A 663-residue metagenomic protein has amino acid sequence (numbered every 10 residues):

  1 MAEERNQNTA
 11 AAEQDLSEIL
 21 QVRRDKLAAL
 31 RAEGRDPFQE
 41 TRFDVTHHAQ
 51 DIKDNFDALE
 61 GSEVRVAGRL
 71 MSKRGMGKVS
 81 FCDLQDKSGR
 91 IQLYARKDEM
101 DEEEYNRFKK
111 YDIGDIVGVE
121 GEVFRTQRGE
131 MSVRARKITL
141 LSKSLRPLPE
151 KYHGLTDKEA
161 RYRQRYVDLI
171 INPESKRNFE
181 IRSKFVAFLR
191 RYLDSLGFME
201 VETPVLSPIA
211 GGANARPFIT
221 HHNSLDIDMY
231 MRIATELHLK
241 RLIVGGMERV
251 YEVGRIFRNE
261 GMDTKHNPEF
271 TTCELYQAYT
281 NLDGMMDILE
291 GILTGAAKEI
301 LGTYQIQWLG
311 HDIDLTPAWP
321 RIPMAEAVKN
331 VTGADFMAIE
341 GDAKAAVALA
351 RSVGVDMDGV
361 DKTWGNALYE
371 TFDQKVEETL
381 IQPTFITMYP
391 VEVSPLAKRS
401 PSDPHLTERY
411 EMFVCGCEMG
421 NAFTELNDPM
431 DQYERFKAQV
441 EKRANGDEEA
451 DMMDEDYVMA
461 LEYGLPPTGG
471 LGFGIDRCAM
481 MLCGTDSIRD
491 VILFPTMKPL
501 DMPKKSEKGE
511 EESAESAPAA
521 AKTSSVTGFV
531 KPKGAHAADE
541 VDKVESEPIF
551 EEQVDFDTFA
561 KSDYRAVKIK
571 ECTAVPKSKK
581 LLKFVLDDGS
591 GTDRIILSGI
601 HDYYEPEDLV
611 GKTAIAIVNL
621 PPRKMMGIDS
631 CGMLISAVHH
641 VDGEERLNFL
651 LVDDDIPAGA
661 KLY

Functional and structural regions predicted by a protein language model:
M1-A28, D36, L500-T558: Intrinsic disorder at enzyme termini
A2-A12, L16, L27-E33, P37-G284 (+3 more regions): Class II aminoacyl-tRNA synthetase-like tRNA-binding/catalytic domains
Q50-L59, E370-T371, V393-S400, I549-T558 (+1 more regions): Flexible, glycine/threonine-enriched loop-and-boundary segments that flank and lead into catalytic domains of large
E60, E104-R107, P467, D555 (+2 more regions): Short, conserved secondary-structure segments in the cores of folded domains
M71, G89, F124, L145-R146 (+19 more regions): Short, glycine-/Ser/Thr-/acidic-enriched flexible segments
I113, M231-E236, I243-F257, N267-T272 (+4 more regions): TRNA-recognition modules of translation machinery and tRNA-sensing kinases, especially anticodon-binding
A210-P217, G295-G416, A438-L465, K504: Metal-assisted phosphate- and nucleotidyl-transfer catalytic regions
A514-Y663: Phosphate-backbone binding interfaces of nucleic-acid-interacting proteins
